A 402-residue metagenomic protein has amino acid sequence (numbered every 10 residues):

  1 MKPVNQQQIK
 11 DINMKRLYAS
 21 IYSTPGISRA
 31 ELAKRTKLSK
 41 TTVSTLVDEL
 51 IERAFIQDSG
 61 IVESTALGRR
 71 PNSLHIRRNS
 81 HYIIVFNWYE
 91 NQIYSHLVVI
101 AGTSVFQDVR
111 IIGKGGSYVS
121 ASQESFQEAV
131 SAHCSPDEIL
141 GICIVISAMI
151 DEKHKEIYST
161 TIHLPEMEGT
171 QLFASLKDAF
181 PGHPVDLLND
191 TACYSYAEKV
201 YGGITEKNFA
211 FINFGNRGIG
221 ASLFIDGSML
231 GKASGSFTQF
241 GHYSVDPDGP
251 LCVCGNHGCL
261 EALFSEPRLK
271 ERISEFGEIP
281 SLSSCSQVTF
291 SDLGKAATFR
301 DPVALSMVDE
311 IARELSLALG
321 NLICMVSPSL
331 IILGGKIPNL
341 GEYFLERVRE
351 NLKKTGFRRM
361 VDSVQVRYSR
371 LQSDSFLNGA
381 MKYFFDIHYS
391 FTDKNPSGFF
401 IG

Functional and structural regions predicted by a protein language model:
M1-G68, S73-E138, N256, L260-G402: ATP-binding/phosphotransfer module of carbohydrate and carboxylate kinases, centering on a glycine-rich
S73, I83-N87, I139-C143, F209-N213 (+1 more regions): Short glycine-aspartate micro-motif
V99, E152, F224: Short, acidic, Ser/Thr-enriched surface-loop or helix-capping motifs
S104, E156-I157, M229-L230: Hydrophobic "anchor" residues
Q107, M167-E168, S175, P184-G294: Glycine/GP-enriched mid-protein hinge/lid loop-to-helix segment characteristic of carbohydrate kinases
D108-N208, Y343-K353: Glycine-rich phosphate-binding loop and adjoining helix at the ATP-binding site of ATP-dependent phosphoryl-transfer
S147-I150, N216-R217, I337: Short glycine-rich anion-binding loops that position phosphate/pyrophosphate groups of nucleotides and phosphorylated
